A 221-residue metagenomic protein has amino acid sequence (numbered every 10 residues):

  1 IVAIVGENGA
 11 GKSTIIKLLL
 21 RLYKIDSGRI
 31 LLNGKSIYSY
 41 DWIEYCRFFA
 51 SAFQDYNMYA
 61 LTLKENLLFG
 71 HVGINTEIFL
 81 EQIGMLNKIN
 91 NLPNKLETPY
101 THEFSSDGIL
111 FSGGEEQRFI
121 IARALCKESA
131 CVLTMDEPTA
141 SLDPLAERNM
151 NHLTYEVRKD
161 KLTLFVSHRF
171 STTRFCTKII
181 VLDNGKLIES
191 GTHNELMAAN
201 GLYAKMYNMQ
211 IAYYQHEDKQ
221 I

Functional and structural regions predicted by a protein language model:
V5-E7: The feature captures the beta-strand-to-loop junction immediately N-terminal to the Walker
L20: Helix-to-loop junction immediately C-terminal to a conserved catalytic motif
G28-K35, Y45: Conserved ABC transporter NBD signature motif
L31, L86-F119, L125, A130-C131 (+2 more regions): ABC-fold ATPase nucleotide-binding domain signature/coupling loops
Y56-S106, E128-A130, L202: Conserved "ABC signature" C-loop
E128, Y155-F165, T173: Conserved catalytic loops of ABC-family nucleotide-binding domains
E137-P138, L142-A146: Walker B catalytic motif
H152, R169, R174-I221: C-terminal portion of ABC ATPase nucleotide-binding domains
